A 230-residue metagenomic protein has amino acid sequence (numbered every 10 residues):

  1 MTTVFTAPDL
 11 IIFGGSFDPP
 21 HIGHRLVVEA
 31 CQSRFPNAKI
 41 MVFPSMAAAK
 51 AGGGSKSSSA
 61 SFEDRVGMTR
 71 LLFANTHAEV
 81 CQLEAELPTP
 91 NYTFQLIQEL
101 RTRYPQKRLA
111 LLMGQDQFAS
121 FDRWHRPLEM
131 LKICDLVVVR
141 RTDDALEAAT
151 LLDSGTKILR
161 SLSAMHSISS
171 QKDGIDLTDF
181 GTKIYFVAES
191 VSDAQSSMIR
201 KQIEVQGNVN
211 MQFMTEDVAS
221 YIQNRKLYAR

Functional and structural regions predicted by a protein language model:
M1-R230: Nucleotidyltransferase catalytic core that binds NTPs
